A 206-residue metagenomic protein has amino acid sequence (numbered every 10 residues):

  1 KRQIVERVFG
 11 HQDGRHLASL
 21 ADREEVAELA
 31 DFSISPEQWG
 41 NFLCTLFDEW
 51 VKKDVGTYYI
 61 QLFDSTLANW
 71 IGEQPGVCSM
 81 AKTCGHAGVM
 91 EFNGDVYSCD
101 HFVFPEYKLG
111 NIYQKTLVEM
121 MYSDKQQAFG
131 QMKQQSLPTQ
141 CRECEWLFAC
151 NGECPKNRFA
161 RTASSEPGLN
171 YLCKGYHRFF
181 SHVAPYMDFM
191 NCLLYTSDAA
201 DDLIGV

Functional and structural regions predicted by a protein language model:
K1-T83, V89, V103-F104, K108-I112: Radical SAM enzyme [4Fe-4S]-AdoMet core and its adjacent flexible, acidic and glycine-rich loops/tails across
P75, V103-W146: Membrane-interface junctions of multi-pass transporters
F92: A cytosolic small-molecule/anion-sensing beta-strand core signal
L137-H182: Cysteine-cluster motifs in flexible loop/terminal segments that predominantly coordinate metals
Y195-A200: Conserved small/polar residues in nucleotide/adenosyl-binding loops
